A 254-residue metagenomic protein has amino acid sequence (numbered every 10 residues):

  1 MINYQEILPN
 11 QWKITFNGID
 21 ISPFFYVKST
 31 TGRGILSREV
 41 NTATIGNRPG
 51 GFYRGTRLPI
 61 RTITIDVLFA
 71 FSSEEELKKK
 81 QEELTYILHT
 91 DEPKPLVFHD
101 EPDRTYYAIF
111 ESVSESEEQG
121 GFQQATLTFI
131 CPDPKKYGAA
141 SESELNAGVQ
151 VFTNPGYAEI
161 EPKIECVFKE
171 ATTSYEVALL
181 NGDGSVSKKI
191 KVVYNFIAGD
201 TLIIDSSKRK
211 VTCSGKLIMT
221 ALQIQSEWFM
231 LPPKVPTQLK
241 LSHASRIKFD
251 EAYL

Functional and structural regions predicted by a protein language model:
M1-T42: Polar/acidic, low-complexity leader/linker segments enriched in S/T/G and N/D
I2, I130-P132, Y253: Intrinsic low-complexity, intrinsically disordered or marginally ordered coil/linker segments
Q11, T15-G18, D100, S206-K208 (+1 more regions): Residue-level detection of beta-strand-connecting loop/turn positions
R48-E75, G121-K135, P236-T237: Oligomerization/assembly interface segments of phage tail-like spikes and tubes
R57-R61, L88-T90, Q119-Q123, G156-I160 (+1 more regions): Solvent-exposed loop and beta-edge segments used for protein-protein assembly and interaction
K79-L88: Short amphipathic alpha-helices in soluble, non-transmembrane regions that often serve as interface/regulatory elements
T90-K135: Short beta-strand and beta-hairpin "edge-sheet" elements
Y137-L254: Intrinsically disordered, low-complexity segments enriched in serine, threonine, and glycine
